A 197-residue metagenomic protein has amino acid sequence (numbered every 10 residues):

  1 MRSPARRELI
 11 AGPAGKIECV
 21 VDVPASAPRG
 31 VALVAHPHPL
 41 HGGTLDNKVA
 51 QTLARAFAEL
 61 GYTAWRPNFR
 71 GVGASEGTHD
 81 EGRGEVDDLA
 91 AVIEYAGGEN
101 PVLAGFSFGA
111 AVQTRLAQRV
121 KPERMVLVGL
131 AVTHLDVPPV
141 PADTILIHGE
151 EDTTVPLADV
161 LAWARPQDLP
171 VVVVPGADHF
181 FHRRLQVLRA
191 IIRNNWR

Functional and structural regions predicted by a protein language model:
I10-G12, K16-E99: Serine-hydrolase catalytic machinery in alpha/beta-hydrolase-like enzymes
P37-H38, L127-L135, G149, A177: Active-site nucleophile loop of the alpha/beta-hydrolase fold
R70, V172-D178: Short glycine-rich catalytic loops that host catalytic nucleophiles or stabilize transition states across multiple
D87-D143: Primarily recognizes the serine-hydrolase "nucleophile elbow" in alpha/beta-hydrolase and SGNH/GDSL folds
V140, I145-H148, D152: Short beta-strand/loop motif that positions the catalytic acidic residue of the alpha/beta-hydrolase fold
E150-V155, H179-F180: Acidic catalytic loop of the alpha/beta-hydrolase fold
P156-A164, Q186: Short alpha-helix in the alpha/beta-hydrolase fold that links the catalytic acid
H182-N195: Post-His helix in hydrolase/transferase enzymes
